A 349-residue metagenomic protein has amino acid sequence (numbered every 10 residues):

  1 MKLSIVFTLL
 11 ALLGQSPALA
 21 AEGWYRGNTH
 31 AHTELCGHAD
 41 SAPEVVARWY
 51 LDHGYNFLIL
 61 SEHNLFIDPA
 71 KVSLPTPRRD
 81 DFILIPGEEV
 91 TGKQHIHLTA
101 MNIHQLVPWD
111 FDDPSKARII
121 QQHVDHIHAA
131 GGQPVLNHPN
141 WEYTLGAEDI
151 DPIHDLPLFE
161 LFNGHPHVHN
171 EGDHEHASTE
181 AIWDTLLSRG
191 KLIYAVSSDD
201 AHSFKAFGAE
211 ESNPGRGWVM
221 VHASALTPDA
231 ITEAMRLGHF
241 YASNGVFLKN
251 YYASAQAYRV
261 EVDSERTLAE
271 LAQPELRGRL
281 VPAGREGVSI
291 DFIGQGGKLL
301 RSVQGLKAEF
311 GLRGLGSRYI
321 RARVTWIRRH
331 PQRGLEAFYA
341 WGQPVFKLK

Functional and structural regions predicted by a protein language model:
S4-Q15: Bacterial N-terminal signal peptides
L13-G14, A21, L51, F159 (+2 more regions): Intrinsic disorder/low-complexity signal
L19-A21, C36, P43, G190-Y194 (+1 more regions): C-terminal functional module detector
A21-E148, P152-D155, L161-W183, R189 (+4 more regions): A metal-dependent hydrolase metal-coordination microenvironment
